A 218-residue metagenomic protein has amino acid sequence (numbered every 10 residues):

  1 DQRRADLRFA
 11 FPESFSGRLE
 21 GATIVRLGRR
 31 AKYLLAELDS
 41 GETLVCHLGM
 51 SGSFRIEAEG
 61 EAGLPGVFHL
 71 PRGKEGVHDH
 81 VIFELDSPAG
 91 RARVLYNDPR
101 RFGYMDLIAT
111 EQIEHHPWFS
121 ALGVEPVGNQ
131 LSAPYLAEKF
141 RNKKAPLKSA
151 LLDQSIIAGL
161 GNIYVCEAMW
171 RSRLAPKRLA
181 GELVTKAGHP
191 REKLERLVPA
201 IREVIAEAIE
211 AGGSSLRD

Functional and structural regions predicted by a protein language model:
D1-E42, G63, L85: Extended, highly charged segments
D1-R18, G28, Y135-D218: Basic, nucleic-acid-binding surfaces and adjacent catalytic neighborhoods in DNA/RNA-processing proteins
I24, L35, T43, S51-R55 (+1 more regions): Generic short alpha-helical segment signal, independent of protein family or function, capturing local helix propensity
L44-R173, L183-V184, K193: Phosphate/anion-contacting hairpin/loop surfaces
